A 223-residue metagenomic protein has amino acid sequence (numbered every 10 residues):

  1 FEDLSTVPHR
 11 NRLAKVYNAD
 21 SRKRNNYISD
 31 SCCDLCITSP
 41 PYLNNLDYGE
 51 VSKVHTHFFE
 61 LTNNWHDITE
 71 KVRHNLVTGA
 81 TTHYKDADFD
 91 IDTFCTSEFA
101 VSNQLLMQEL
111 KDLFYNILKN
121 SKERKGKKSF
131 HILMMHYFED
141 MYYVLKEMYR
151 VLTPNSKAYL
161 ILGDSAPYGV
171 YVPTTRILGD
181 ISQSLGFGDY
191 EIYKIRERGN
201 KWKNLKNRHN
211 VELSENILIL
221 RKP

Functional and structural regions predicted by a protein language model:
F1-T38, Y42-A158, A166-P223: Class I S-adenosyl-L-methionine-dependent methyltransferase catalytic core
